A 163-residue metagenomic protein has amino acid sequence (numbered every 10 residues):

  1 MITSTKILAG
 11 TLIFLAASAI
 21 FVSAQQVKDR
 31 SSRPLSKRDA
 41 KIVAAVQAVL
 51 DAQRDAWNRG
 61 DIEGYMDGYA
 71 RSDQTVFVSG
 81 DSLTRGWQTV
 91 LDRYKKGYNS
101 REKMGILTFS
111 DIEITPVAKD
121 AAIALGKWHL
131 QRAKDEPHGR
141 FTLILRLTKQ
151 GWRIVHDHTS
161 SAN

Functional and structural regions predicted by a protein language model:
M1-T11: Bacterial N-terminal signal peptides that target proteins for export
G10-A19: Bacterial N-terminal signal peptides
S23-G68, S72, T89: Short, low-complexity N-terminal intrinsically disordered segments enriched in polar/charged residues
Q25-K28, H138-N163: Short beta-strand edge/turn micro-motifs at domain boundaries
A44, A48, I62-V117, H129 (+1 more regions): A solvent-exposed, acidic/Ser-Thr-rich amphipathic alpha-helical stretch
Q53, S79-G80, I112, G126-W128 (+1 more regions): Active-site-proximal beta-strand/loop segments in catalytic clefts of secreted hydrolases
I114-A122, L145-G151: A short, structured loop/turn motif at beta-sheet edges
